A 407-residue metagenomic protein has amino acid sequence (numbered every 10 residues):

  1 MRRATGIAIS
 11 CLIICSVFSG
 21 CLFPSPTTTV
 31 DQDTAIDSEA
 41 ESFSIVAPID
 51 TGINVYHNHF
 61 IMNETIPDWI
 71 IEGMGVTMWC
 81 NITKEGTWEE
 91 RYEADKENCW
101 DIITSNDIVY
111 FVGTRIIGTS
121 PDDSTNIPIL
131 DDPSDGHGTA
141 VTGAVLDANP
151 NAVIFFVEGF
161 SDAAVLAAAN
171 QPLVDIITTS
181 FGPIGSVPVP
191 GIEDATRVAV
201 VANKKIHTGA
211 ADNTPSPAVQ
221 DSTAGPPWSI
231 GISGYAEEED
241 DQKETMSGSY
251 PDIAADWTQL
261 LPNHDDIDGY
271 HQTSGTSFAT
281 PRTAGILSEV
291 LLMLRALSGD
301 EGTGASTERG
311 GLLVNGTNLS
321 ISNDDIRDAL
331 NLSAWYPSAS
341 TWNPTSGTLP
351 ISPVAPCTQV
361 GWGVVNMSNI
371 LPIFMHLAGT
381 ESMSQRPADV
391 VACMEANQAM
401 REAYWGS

Functional and structural regions predicted by a protein language model:
M1-T34, S407: Secretory targeting signatures
V30, A35-A144, A152, N170-L173 (+1 more regions): Active-site core segment of subtilase-fold serine proteases
D37-S42, D147-N149, A169-Q171, A199-A202 (+4 more regions): Extracellular/periplasmic catalytic domains that process cell-envelope and extracellular macromolecules
D50, D221-R295: Extracellular S/T/G-rich loop segment that most often corresponds to the catalytic His/Ser-adjacent loop
V55, P133-A140, A148-P226, E239 (+3 more regions): Substrate-binding/access-modulating region of protease and related hydrolase catalytic domains
S105-T125, V145-A163, L297-P337: Short helix-loop-beta-strand segments that form the rim/entrance of peptidase-like active sites
G143-P150, A284-A296, P372: Short glycine/serine- and small hydrophobic-enriched flexible loop segments
D175-T178, L292-S407: C-terminal subdomain of the subtilisin-like protease fold in secreted/lumenal serine endopeptidases
